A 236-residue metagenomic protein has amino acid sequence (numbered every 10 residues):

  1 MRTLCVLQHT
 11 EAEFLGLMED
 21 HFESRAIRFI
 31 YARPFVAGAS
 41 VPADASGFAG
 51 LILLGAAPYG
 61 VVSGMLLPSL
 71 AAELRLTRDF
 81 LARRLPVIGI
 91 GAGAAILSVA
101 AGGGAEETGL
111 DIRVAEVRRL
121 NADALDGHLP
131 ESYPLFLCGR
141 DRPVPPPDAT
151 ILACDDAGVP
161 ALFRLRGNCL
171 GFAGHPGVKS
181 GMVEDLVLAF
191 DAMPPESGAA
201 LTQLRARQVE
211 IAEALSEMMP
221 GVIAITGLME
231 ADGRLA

Functional and structural regions predicted by a protein language model:
M1-C5: Extreme N-terminal starter segment of soluble prokaryotic enzymes
V6-L7, L54: Short hydrophobic segments within beta-strands
L7-H9, P34, A92, G174: Cofactor-binding loop segments of dinucleotide-utilizing enzymes, especially the Rossmann-like FAD- and NAD(P)+-binding
A12-L17: Short N-terminal binding/cap micro-motifs at the start of the first secondary-structure element
E23-I88: Flexible gly/pro-rich beta->alpha loop and the following alpha-helix that scaffold active-site loops
D79-G104: Catalytic nucleophile loop
V99-G181: Pocket-forming structural segment of enzyme catalytic cores
V178-A236: Acyltransferase
